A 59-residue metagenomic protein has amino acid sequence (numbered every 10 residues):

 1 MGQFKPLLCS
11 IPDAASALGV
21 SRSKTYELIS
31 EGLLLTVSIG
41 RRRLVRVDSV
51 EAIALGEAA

Functional and structural regions predicted by a protein language model:
M1-S23, G56: Polyanion-binding surface elements
L8-D13, L35-A58: Short helix-start
L18-L44: Major-groove DNA-recognition helix of helix-turn-helix-type DNA-binding domains
